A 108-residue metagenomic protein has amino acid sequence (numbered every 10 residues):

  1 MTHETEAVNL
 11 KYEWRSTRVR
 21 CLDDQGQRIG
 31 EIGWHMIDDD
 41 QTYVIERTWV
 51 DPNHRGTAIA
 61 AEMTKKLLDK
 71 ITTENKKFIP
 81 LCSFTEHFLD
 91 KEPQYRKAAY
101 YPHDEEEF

Functional and structural regions predicted by a protein language model:
T2-Y12: Conserved N-terminal entry element of GNAT/NAT acetyltransferase domains
Y12-V19, D24-T42: A conserved beta-strand-loop-helix scaffold within acyl/acetyltransferase catalytic domains
T48-R55: A short, internal acetyl-CoA/4′-phosphopantetheine-binding micro-motif in the GNAT/acyltransferase core
G56-D69: Conserved acetyl-CoA-binding loop-helix of GNAT-fold acetyltransferases
D69-S83: Conserved GNAT acetyl-CoA-binding A-motif
I79, F84-K91, Y95: Short, compact, well-ordered microdomains
R96-F108: Conserved catalytic-core motifs of GNAT/GCN5-like acyltransferases
